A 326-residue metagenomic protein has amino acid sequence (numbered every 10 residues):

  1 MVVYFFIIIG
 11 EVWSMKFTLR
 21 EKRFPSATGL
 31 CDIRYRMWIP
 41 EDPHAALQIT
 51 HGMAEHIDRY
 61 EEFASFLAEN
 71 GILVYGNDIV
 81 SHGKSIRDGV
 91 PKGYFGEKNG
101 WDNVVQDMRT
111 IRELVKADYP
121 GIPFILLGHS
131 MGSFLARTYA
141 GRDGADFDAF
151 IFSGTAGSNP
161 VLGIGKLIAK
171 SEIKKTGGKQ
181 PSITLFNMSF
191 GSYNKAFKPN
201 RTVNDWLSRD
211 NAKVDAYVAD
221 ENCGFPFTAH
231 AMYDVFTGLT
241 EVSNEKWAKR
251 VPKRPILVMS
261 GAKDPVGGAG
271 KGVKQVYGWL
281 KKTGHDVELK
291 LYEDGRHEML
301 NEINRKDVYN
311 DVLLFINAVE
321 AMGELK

Functional and structural regions predicted by a protein language model:
M15-I39: N-terminal cap/lid segment of alpha/beta-hydrolase-fold proteins
H44, H51-E55, S130, A262-K263: Active-site glycine-rich loops that stabilize anionic/oxyanionic intermediates across multiple enzyme folds
A64-V90: Conserved alpha/beta-hydrolase
G96-K116: Alpha/beta-hydrolase active-site loop
Y119-S130: Alpha/beta-hydrolase fold nucleophile elbow
A136-N222: Alpha/beta-hydrolase-fold enzymes
V258-S260: Short beta-strand/loop motif that positions the catalytic acidic residue of the alpha/beta-hydrolase fold
T283-K326: Catalytic active-site module of serine/aspartate enzymes centered on a nucleophile-bearing elbow/loop
